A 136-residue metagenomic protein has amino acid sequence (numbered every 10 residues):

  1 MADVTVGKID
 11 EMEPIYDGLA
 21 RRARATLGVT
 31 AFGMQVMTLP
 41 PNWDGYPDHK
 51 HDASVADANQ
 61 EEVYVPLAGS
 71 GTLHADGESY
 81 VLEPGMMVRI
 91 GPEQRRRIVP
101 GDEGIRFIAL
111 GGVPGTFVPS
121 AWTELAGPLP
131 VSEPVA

Functional and structural regions predicted by a protein language model:
M1-P41, Y46, S120-A136: A short, N-terminal "cap"/entry segment at the start of jelly-roll beta-barrel domains of the cupin/DSBH fold
G28, H49, S54-D57: Short loop/turn motifs at secondary-structure junctions and domain boundaries
G28, P92-V118: Ligand-binding loop in jelly-roll beta-barrel domains
G28-T30, H74-E78, G101: Short strand-coil-strand connectors
V36-P40, V55-L73: Short, conserved beta-strand element in jelly-roll/cupin
V63, S70-T72, S79, R95 (+1 more regions): Structural motif
G77-E93: Short acidic-glycine-tyrosine-enriched beta hairpin
